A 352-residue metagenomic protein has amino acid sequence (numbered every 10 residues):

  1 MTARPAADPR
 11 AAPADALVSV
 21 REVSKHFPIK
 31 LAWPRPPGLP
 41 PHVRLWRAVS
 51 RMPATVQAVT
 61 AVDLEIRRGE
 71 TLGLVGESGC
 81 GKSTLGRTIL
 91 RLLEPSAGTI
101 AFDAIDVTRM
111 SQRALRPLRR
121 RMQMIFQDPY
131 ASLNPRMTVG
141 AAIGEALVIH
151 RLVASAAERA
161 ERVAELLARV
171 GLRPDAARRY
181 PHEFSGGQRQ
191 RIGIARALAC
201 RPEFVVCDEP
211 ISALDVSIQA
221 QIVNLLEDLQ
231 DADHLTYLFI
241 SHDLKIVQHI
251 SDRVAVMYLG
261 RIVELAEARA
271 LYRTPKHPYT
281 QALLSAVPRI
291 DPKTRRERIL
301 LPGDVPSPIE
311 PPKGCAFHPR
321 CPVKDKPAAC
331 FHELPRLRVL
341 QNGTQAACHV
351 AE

Functional and structural regions predicted by a protein language model:
A3-R4, R10-A16, K30-S50, T55 (+1 more regions): Short catalytic/signature loops enriched in Gly
V18, V206, P210-L214, I218-R296: P-loop NTP-binding/switch modules centered on Walker-like glycine-rich loops
V23, P37-R47, I105-D106, A157-D175 (+1 more regions): Conserved ABC ATPase "signature" region
G98-D106, L118: Conserved ABC transporter NBD signature motif
I143, I194, I218, I222: Hydrophobic anchor residue at the start of the ABC signature
Y180-F184, Q188: Conserved ABC ATPase signature
A199-E203: A short, proline-enriched helix->beta-strand linker immediately N-terminal to the Walker B motif in ABC-type P-loop
